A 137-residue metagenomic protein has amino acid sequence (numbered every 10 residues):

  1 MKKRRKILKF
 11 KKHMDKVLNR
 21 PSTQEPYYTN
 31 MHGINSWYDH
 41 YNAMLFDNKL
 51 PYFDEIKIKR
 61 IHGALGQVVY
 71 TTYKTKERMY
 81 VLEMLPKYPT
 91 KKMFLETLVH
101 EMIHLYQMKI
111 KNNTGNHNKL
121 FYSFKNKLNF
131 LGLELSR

Functional and structural regions predicted by a protein language model:
M1-E96, L105-R137: Active-site-proximal or metal-binding-adjacent scaffold patches in catalytic folds
E101: Walker B catalytic acidic pair
